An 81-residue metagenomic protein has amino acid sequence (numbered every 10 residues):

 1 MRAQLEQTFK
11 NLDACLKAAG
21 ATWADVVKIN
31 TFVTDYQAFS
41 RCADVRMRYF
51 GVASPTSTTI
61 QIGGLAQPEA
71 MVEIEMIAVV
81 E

Functional and structural regions predicted by a protein language model:
M1-E81: Short, polar/acidic, helix-capping and beta-turn segments at strand->helix junctions that line the mouths
